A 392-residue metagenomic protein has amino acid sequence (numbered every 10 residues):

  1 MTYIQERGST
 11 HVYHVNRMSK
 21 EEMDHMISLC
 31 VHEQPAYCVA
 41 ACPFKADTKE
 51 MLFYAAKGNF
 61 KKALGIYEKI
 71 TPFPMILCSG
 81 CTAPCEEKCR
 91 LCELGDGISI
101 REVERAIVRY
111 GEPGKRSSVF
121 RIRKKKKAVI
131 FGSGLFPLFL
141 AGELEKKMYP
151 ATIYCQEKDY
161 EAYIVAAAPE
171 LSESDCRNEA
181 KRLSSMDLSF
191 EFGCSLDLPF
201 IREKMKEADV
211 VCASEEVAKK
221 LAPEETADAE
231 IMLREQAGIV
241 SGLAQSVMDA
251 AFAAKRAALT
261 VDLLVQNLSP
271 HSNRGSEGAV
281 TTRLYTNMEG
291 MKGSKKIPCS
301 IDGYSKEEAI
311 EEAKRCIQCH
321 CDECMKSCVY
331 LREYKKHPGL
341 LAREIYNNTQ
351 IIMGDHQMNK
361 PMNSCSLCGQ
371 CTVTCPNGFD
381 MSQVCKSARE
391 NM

Functional and structural regions predicted by a protein language model:
M1-R121, K127, K181, L188 (+2 more regions): Ferredoxin-type iron-sulfur electron-transfer modules and their immediate structural context
I4-V15, K45-K57, G65, G97 (+2 more regions): Beta1-alpha1 glycine-rich phosphate/pyrophosphate-binding loop at the start of Rossmann-like nucleotide-binding domains
Y163-A166, E203-K204, K386: Short secondary-structure transition/capping segments
K206-V210: Local beta-strand N-terminus motif with an aromatic residue
